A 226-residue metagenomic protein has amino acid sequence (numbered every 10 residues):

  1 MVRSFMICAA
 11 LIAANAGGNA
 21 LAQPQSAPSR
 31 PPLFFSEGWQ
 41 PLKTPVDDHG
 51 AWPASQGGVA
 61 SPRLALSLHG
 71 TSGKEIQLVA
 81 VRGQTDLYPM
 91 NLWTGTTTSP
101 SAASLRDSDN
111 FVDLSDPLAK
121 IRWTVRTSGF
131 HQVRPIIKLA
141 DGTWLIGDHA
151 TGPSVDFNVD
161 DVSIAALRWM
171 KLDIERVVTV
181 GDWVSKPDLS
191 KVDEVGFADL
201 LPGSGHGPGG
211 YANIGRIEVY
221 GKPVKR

Functional and structural regions predicted by a protein language model:
M1-S4: Positively charged n-region of N-terminal signal peptides that target proteins for export
M6-A16: Bacterial N-terminal signal peptides
G18-A22: Sec/Tat signal peptide C-region and signal peptidase I cleavage site
Q23-R226: Beta-rich carbohydrate-recognition modules and glycan-binding surfaces
